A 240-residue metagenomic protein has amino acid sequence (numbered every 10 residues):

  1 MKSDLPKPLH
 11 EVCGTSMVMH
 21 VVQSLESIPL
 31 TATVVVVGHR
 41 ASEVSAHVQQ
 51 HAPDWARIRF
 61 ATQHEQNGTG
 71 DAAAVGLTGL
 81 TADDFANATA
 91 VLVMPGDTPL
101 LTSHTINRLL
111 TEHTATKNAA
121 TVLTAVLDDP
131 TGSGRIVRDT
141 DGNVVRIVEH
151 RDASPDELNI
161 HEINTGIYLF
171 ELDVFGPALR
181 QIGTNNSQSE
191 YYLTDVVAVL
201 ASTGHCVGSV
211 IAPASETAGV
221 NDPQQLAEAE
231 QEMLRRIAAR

Functional and structural regions predicted by a protein language model:
M1, V44-V48, L109, L179 (+1 more regions): Hydrophobic packing residues within well-ordered alpha-helices of enzyme cores
M1-V12, I28, P53: Glycine-rich N-terminal loop/short-helix segment of MobA-like nucleotidyltransferase
P8, R57-R59, N143, C206-G208: Conserved beta-strand segments of alpha/beta enzyme cores
L9, I136-R138, S209: A structural signal for short hydrophobic beta-strand segments in well-ordered beta-sheet cores
S16-V93, L100-H104, T111: Conserved N-terminal catalytic core of the sugar/cofactor nucleotidyltransferase
V34-V35, L92-V93, A120-L123, S209: Structural beta-sheet core signal
L101-S187, T194, H205: Conserved core of the sugar-phosphate nucleotidyltransferase
H161-R240: Conserved alpha/beta core of the MobA/IspD/sugar-nucleotide pyrophosphorylase nucleotidyltransferase superfamily
